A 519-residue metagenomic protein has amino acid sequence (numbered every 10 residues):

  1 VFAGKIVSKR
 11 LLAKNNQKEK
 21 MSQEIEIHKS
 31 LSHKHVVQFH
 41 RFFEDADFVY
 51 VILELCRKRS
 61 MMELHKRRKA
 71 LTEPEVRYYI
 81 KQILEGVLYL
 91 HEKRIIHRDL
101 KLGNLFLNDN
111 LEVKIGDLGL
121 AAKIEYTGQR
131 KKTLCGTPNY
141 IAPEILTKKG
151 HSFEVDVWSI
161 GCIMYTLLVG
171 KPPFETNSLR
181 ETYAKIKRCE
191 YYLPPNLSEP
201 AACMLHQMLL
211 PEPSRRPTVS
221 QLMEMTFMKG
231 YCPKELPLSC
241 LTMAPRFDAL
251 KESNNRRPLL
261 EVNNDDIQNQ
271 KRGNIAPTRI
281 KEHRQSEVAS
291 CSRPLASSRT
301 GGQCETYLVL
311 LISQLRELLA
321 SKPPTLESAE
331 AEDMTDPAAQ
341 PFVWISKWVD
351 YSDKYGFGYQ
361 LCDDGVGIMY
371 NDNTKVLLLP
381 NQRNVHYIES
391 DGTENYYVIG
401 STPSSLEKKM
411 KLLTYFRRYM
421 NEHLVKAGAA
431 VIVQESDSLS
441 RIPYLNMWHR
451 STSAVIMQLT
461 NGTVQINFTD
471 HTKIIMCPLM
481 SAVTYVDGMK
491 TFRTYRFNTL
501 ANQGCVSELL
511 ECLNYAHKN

Functional and structural regions predicted by a protein language model:
I6-S32: Conserved N-lobe beta3->alphaC-helix segment of eukaryotic protein kinase catalytic domains
F42: Activation-segment/catalytic-loop signature of the eukaryotic protein kinase fold
A46-S60: Conserved short submotifs of the Hanks-type protein kinase catalytic core that shape the nucleotide-binding pocket
M62-L71: AlphaC helix of the protein kinase catalytic domain
Y79-I80: Activation segment signature within eukaryotic-like protein kinase domains
C203, P213-S214, T218-R299, L308: C-terminal regulatory tails of eukaryotic serine/threonine kinases
